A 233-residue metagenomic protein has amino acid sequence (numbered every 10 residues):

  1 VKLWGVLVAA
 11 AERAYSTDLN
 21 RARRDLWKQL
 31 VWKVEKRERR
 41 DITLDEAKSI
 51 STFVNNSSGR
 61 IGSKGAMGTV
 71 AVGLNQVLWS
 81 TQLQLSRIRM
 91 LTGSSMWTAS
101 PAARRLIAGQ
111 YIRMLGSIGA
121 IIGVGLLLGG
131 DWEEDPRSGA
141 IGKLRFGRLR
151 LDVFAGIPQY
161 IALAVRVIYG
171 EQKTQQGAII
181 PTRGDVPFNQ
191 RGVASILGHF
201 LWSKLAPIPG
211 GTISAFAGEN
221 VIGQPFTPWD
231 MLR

Functional and structural regions predicted by a protein language model:
V1-R233: Amphipathic interfacial helices
